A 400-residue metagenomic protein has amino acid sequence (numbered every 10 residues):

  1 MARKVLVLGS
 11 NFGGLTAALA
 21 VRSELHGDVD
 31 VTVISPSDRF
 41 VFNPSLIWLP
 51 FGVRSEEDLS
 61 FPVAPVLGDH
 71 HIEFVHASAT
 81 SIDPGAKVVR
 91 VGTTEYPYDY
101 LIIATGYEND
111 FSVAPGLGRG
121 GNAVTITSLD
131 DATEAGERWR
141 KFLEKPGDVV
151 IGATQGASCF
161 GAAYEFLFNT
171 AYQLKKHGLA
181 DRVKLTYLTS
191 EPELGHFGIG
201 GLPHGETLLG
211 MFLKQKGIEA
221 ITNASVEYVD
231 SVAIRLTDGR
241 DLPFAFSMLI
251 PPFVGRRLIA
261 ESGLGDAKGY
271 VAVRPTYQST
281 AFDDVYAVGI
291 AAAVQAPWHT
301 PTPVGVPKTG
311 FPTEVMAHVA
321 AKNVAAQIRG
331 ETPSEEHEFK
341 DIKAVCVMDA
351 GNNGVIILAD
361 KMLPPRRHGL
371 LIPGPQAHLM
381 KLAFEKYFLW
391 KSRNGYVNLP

Functional and structural regions predicted by a protein language model:
M1-K4, D69-E165, N169-G178, M248: FAD-binding core/adjacent interface of flavoenzyme oxidoreductases
A2-E73, G156-I199: Beta1-alpha1 glycine-rich phosphate/pyrophosphate-binding loop at the start of Rossmann-like nucleotide-binding domains
D30, D69-G85, A171-V273, T332: A Rossmann-like FAD-binding core segment of flavoenzymes
V31, V288, T309-I328: An active-site-proximal "capping" alpha-helix that borders the catalytic cofactor pocket
D110, G118-P146, L242-F246, I250-V315: FAD-site-proximal beta/loop scaffold in flavoenzymes
G156-Q173, P303-F311, I342-V355: Short, electropositive alpha-helical surface patch
V319-P400: C-terminal, flexible cofactor-proximal segment of oxidoreductases
